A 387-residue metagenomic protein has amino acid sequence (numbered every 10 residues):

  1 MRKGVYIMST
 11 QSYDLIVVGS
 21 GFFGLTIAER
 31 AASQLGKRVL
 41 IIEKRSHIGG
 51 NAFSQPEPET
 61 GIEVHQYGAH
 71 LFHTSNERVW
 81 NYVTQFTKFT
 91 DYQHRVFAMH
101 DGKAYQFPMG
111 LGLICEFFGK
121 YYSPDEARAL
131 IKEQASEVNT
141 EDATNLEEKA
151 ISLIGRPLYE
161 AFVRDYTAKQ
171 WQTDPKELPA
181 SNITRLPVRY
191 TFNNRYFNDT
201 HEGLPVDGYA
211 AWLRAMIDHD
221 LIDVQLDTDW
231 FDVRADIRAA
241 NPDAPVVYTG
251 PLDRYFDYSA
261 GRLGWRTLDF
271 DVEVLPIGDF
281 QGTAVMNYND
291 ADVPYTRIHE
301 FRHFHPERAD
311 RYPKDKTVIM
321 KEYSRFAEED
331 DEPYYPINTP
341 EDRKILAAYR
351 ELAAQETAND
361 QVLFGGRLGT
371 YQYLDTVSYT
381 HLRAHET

Functional and structural regions predicted by a protein language model:
R2-D14, Q34: Extreme N-terminal leader/targeting segments of oxidoreductases
L15-L40: N-terminal Rossmann-like FAD-binding beta1-loop-alpha1 element of flavoenzymes
A32-Q55: Glycine-rich FAD pyrophosphate-binding loop
Q34, F231-A358: Mid-domain catalytic core of redox enzymes that form a hydrophobic substrate pocket/lid adjacent to a catalytic redox
E59-Q134: Dinucleotide-binding Rossmann-like beta1-alpha1 core, especially the glycine-rich loop that anchors the ADP
D101-Q106, L111-A244: Active-site/ligand-binding neighborhood in enzyme catalytic cores
A358-Q372: Short FAD-binding loop at a beta-strand-to-alpha-helix junction that anchors the flavin cofactor in diverse
T380-T387: Conserved small/polar residues in nucleotide/adenosyl-binding loops
